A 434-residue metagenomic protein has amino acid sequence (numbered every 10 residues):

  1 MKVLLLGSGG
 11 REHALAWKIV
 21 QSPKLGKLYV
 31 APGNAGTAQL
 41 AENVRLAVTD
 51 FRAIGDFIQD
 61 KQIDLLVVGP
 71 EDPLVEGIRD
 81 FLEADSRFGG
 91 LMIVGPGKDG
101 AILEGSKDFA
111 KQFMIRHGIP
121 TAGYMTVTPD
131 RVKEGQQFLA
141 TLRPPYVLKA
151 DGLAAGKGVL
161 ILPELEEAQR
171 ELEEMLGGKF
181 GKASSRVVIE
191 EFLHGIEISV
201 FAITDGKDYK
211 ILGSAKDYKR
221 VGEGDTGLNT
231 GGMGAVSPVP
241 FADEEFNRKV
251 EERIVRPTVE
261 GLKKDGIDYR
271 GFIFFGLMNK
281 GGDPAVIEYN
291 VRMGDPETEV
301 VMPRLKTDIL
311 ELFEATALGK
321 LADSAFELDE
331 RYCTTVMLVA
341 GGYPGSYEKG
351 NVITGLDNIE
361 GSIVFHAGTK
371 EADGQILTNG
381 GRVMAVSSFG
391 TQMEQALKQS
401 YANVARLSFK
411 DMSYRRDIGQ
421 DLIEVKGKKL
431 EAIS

Functional and structural regions predicted by a protein language model:
M1-P96: ATP-binding N-terminal substructure of ATP-dependent carboxylate-amine bond-forming enzymes
L4-L5, G90-L91, G105-R186, P240 (+1 more regions): Active-site nucleotide/adenylate-binding loops and adjacent lid/helix of ATP-dependent enzymes
Q21, G36-A38, S86, R116-G118 (+12 more regions): Solvent-exposed alpha-helices and their adjacent loops that cap or buttress functional pockets in soluble metabolic
G158-T298: Internal nucleotide-binding/catalytic subdomain
G222-G224, D323-A325, T369-I376: Short beta-strand/turn micro-motifs at beta-sheet edges
E251-I273, N290-G361, E371: Active-site "cap" helix and flanking loop/linker of ATP-utilizing ligase/carboxylase catalytic domains
E371-D373, L377-S434: Generic C-terminus detector
